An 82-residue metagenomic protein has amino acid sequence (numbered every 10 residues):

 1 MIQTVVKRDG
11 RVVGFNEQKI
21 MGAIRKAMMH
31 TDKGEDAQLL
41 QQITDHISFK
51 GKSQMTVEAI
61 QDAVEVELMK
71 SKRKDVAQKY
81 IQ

Functional and structural regions predicted by a protein language model:
M1-Q82: Long, C-terminal-biased catalytic regions of enzyme "large/alpha" subunits
